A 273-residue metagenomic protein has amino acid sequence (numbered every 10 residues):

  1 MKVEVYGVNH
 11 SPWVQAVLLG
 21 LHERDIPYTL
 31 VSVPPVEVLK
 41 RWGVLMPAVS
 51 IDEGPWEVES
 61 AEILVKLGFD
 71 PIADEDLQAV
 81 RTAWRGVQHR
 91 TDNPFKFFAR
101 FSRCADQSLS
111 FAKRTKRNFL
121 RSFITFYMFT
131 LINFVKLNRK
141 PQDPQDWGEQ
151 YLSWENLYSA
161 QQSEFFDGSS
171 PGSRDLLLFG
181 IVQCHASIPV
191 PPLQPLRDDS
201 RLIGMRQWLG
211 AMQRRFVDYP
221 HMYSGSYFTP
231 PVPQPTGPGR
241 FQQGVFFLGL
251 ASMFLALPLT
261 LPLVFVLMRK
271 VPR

Functional and structural regions predicted by a protein language model:
M1-S122, F166, L248-R273: GST-like domain detector, emphasizing the conserved glutathione-binding G-site in the N-terminal thioredoxin-like
S32-P35, P171, M222-Y227: Acidic carboxylate-rich catalytic motifs and surrounding loops in phosphoryl-/glycosyl-chemistry enzymes
R90-Q207: GST-like fold's C-terminal all-alpha helical module
E149, L193-F241: Juxtamembrane amphipathic/hinge helix adjacent to a transmembrane helix
P238-A251: Membrane-penetrating hydrophobic segments
